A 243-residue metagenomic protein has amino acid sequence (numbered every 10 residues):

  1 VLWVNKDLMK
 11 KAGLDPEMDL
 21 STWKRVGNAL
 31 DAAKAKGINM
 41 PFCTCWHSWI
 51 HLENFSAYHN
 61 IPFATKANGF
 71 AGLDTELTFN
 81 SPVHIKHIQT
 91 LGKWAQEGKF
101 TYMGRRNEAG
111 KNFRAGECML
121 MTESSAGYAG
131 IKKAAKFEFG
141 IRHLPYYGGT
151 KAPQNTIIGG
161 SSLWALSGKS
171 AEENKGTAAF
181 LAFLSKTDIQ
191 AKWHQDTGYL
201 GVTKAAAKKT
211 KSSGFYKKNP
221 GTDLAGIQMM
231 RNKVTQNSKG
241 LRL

Functional and structural regions predicted by a protein language model:
A12, I85, Q89, W94-F100 (+1 more regions): Extracytoplasmic/periplasmic substrate-recognition and gating elements
D19, I61-K86, K133, Y146-T156 (+2 more regions): Short, solvent-exposed loop/beta-turn-alpha elements that line the ligand-binding surface or hinge of extracytoplasmic
S21-N28, T101-A115, Y146: Short helix-initiation/N-cap motifs at beta->coil->alpha
K24-E76, C118: Extracytoplasmic/periplasmic solute-binding protein
G27-A33, F70-M103: Glycine-centered hinge/linker elements that transmit conformational signals in sensory and ligand-binding systems
I38-M40, A115-S124, F137: Alpha-to-beta junction loops
R106, E123-Y128, L144-P145, G159-S161: Beta->alpha turn/N-cap motifs
I157, P220-L243: C-terminal capping/gating helix-and-loop segments adjacent to ligand/active sites or protein-protein/ligand interfaces
